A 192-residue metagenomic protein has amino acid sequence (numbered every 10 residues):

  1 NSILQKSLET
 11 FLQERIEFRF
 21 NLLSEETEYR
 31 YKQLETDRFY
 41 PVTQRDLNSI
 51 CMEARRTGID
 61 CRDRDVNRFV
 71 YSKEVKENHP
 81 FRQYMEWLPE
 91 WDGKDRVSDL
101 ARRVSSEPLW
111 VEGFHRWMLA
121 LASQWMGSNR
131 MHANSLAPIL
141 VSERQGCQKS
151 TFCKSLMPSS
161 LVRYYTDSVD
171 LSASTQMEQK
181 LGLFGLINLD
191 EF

Functional and structural regions predicted by a protein language model:
N1-R96, S105-E112: N-terminal nucleic-acid engagement/recognition segments and initiation subdomains in replication, restriction
F69-M177, L181-L186: P-loop NTPase catalytic core of nucleic-acid-dependent motor ATPases
D190-F192: Walker B catalytic acidic pair
